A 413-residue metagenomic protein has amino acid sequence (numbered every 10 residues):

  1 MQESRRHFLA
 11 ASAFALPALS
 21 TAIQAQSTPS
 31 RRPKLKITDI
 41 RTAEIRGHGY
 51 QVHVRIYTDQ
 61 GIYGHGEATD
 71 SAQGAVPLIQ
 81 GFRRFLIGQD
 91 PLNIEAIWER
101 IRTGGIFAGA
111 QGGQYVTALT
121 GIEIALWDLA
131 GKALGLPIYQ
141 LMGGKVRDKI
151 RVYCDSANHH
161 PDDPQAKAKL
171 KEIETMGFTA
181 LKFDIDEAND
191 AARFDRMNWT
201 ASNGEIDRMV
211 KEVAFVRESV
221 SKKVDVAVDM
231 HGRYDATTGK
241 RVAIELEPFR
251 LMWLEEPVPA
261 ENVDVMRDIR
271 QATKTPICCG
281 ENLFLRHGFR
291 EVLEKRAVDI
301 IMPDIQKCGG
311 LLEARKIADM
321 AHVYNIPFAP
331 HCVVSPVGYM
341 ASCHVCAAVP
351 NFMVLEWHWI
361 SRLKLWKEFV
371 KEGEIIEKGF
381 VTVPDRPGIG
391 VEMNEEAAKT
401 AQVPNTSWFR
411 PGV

Functional and structural regions predicted by a protein language model:
M1-L16: N-terminal secretory signal peptides and thylakoid transit peptides that target proteins across membranes
L19-H48, V54-I56: C-terminal segment of N-terminal export signals and the immediately downstream linker at the start of the mature
I37, G61, I122, G135 (+7 more regions): Conserved, mostly hydrophobic/aromatic
I62-L134: Metal- or metallocofactor-binding catalytic centers and their adjacent structured scaffolds across diverse enzyme
V76-P77, R84, Q89, A96 (+3 more regions): Shared catalytic-loop signature of beta/alpha-barrel
E123-H159: Glycine-rich, aromatic-flanked loop segments that form ligand/cofactor-binding clefts across common enzyme folds
K149-A272: Metal-dependent enolase-superfamily TIM-barrel catalytic cores that perform enediolate-based chemistry
I389-V413: Extended hydrophobic packing segments that form well-structured cores
